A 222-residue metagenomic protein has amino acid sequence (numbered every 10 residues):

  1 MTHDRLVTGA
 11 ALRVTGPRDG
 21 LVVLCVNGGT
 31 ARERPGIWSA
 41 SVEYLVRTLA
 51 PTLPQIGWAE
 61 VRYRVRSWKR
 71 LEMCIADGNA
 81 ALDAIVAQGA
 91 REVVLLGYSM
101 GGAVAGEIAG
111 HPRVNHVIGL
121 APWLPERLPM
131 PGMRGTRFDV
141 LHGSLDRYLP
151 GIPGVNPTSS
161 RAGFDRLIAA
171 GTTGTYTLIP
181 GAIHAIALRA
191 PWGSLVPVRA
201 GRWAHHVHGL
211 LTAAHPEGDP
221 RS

Functional and structural regions predicted by a protein language model:
H3-Q55: Short, surface-exposed "cap/lid" segments of acyl-processing enzymes
I37-T48, R147-G174: Active-site-adjacent alpha-helix of alpha/beta-hydrolase-fold enzymes
S67-Q88: Alpha/beta-hydrolase active-site loop
E92-G97, L120: Short beta-strand immediately N-terminal to the catalytic nucleophile in serine-hydrolase-like folds
L96-A105: Gly/Ala-rich beta-loop-alpha elbow adjacent to hydrolase catalytic centers
R113-L124: A conserved short beta-strand
R134, D139-D146: Short beta-strand/loop motif that positions the catalytic acidic residue of the alpha/beta-hydrolase fold
I168-S222: C-terminal catalytic histidine-bearing segment of alpha/beta-hydrolase fold enzymes
